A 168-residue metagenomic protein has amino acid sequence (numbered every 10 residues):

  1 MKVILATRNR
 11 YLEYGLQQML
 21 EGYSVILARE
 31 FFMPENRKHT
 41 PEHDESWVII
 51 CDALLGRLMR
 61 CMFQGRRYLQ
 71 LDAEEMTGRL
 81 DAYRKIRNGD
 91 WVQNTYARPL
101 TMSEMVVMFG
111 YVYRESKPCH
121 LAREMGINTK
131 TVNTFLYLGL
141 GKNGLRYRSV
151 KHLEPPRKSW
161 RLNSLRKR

Functional and structural regions predicted by a protein language model:
M1-D90: N-terminal regulatory/sensing modules of transcriptional regulators
Y23, G139-L140: The DNA-recognition helices of helix-turn-helix-type DNA-binding domains
D90-N133: Helix-turn-helix DNA-binding segment
T134-L138: Residues within the DNA-recognition helix of helix-turn-helix
G141-R168: Basic, Lys/Arg-enriched C-terminal extension of HTH/homeodomain DNA-binding domains
